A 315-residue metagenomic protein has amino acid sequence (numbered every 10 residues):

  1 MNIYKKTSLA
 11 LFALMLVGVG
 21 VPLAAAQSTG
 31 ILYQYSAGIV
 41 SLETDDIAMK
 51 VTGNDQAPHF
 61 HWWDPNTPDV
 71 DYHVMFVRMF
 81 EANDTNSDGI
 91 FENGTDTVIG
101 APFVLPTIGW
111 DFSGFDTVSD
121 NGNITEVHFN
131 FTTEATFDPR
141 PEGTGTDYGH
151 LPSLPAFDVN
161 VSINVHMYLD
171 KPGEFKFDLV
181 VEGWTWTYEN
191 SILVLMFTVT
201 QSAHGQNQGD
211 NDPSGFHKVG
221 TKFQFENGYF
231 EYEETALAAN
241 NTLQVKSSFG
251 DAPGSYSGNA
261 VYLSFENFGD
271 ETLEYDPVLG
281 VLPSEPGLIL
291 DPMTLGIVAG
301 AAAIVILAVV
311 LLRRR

Functional and structural regions predicted by a protein language model:
M1-I31, S284-R315: Secretory targeting signatures
A25-P102: Beta-strand-rich N-terminal accessory domains
G30-Y33, V40-S41, M49-V51, I108-G122 (+2 more regions): Short, exposed beta-strand/loop patches in secreted or surface proteins that constitute
D46-I47, D55, D64-T67, F103 (+3 more regions): Secondary-structure transition/turn motif
W63-T67, E81-I99, D138-A156, N160 (+3 more regions): Surface-exposed intrinsically disordered loops and tails
D64-P65, D71-F80, E182-H217: Surface-exposed beta-strand/loop patches in extracellular or lumenal glycoproteins
S87-P172, L179-V181: Extended, loop-rich substrate-binding clefts of extracytoplasmic carbohydrate-active enzymes
L193-E285: Intrinsically disordered, low-complexity linkers and stems that provide flexible hinges in membrane-associated
